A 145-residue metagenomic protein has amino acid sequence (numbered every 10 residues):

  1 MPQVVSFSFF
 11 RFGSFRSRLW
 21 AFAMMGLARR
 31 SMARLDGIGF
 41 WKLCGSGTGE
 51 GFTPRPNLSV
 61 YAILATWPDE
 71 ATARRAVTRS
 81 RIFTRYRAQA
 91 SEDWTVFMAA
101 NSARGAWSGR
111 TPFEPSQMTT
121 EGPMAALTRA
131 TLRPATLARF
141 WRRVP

Functional and structural regions predicted by a protein language model:
M1-F52, L58-V60, E70-A76, Q89-P145: Short S/T/G/P-rich N-terminal loop/turn motif that feeds into the first structured element of a domain
I63-A65: Conserved RNP beta-strands of RNA recognition motif
S80-A88: A common structural junction motif
